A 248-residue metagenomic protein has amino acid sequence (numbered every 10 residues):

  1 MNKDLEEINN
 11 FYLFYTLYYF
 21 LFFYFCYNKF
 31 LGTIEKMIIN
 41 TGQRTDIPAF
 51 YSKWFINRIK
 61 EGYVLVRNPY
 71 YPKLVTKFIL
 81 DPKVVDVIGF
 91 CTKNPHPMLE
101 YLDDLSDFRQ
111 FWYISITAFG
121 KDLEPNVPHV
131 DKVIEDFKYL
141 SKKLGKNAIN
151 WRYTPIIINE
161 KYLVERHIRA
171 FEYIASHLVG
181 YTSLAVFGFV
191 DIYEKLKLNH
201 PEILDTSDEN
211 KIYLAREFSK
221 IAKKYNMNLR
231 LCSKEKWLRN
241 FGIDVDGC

Functional and structural regions predicted by a protein language model:
D4-E7: Acidic, Ala/Val/Gly-enriched low-complexity intrinsically disordered segments
N10-Y27: Hydrophobic alpha-helical signal peptides and transmembrane signal-/tail-anchor segments that drive secretory-pathway
Y24-L123, V130-K146: Conserved Radical SAM active-site core
R44-D46, K93, S115-F119, T154-I158 (+2 more regions): Active-site beta-loop-alpha junctions enriched in small/polar residues
F119-V127, P155-E165, N199-S207: Surface-exposed cleft-lining segments at the edges of enzyme active sites
I134-L198, R216-S233: Conserved C-terminal portion of the radical SAM core fold that forms the substrate/S-adenosylmethionine-binding
K161-L178, L204-E209, W237-C248: Short, electropositive alpha-helical surface patch
D208-F218: Substrate-gating cap/lid alpha-helix
